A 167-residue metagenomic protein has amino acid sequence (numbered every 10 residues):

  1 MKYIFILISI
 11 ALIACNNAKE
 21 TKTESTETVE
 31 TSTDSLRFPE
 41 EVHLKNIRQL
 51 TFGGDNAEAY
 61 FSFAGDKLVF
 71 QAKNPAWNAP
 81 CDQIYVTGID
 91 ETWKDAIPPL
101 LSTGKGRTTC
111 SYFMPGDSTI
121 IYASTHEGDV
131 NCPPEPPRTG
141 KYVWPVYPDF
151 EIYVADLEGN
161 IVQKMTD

Functional and structural regions predicted by a protein language model:
L12-A14: C-terminal motif of bacterial Sec signal peptides marking the signal peptidase cleavage site
N16-A18: Bacterial signal peptide processing site
T23-K45, F150: Blade/loop signatures of beta-propeller domains
F52-D55, Q71-I84, S102-T108, A123-I152 (+1 more regions): A flexible loop/linker signature enriched in serine peptidases of the S9 family
F63-A64, P115-G116: Residue-level detector of Asp-centered blade-edge/turn motifs that repeat once per structural unit in beta-propeller
G65-V69, I120-I121: Hydrophobic beta-strand positions that form the internal "hydrophobic ladder" of WD40/Gbeta-like beta-propeller blades
G88-T92, D156-N160: Short loop/turn segments that connect beta-strands within beta-propeller blades
